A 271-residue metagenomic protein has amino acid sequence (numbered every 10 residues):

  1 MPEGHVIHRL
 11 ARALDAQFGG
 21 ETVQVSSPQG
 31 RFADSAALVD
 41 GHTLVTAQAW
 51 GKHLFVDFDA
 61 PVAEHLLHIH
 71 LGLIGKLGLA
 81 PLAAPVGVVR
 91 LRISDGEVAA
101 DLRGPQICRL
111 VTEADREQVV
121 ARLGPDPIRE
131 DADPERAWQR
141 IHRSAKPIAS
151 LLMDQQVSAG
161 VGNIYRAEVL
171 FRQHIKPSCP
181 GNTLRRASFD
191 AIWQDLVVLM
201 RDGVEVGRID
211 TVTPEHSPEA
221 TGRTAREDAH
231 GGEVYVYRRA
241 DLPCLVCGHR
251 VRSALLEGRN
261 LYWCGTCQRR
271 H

Functional and structural regions predicted by a protein language model:
M1-H271: Structured catalytic/nucleic-acid-binding cores of DNA maintenance enzymes
